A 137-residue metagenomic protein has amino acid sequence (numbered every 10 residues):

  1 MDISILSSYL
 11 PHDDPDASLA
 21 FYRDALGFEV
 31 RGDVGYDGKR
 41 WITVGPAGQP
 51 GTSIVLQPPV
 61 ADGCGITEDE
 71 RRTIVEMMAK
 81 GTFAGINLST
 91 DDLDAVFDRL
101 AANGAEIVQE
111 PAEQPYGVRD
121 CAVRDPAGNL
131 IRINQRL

Functional and structural regions predicted by a protein language model:
M1-L19, D37-R40, F83-L88, N134-L137: N-terminal beta-strand motif that seeds the catalytic metal site of vicinal oxygen chelate
D2, G48, M78-K80: Short, flexible hinge/linker loops that cap or flank conserved catalytic cores
P11-D62: Core segments of cupin and vicinal oxygen chelate
D13-D16, G63-L130: Vicinal oxygen chelate
G45-Q49, V123-P126, R136: Active-site beta-strand termini and strand-to-loop segments that position acidic
S53, L130-I133: Short glycine-/small-residue motifs
